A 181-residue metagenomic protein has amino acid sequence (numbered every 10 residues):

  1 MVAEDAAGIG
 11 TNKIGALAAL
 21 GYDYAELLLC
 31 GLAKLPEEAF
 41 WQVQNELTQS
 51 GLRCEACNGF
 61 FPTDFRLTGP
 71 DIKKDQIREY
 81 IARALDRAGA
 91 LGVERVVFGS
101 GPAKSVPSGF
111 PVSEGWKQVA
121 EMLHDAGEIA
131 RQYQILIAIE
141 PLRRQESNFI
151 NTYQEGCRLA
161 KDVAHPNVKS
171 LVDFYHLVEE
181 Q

Functional and structural regions predicted by a protein language model:
M1-V93, H124, K161, H165: N-terminal pre-domain/capping segments
V2-A3, L29-G31, F60-T63, P102-K104 (+2 more regions): Active-site-proximal loop/turn and secondary-structure-junction residues that shape catalytic pockets, frequently
I9, A39, P111, F149-E155: Residues at alpha-helix caps and immediate loop-helix transition turns in enzyme cores, especially N- and C-cap
I9, L35, P107, S147-N148 (+1 more regions): Secondary-structure boundary/capping motif
Y24-A25, C57, A120-Q181: Acidic/histidine-rich catalytic cores of soluble enzymes
T68-I72, P107-W116: Glycine-rich tight-turn/loop motif centered on a GG-T
A90-G109, Y133-R143: Active-site groove signature of glycoside hydrolases
